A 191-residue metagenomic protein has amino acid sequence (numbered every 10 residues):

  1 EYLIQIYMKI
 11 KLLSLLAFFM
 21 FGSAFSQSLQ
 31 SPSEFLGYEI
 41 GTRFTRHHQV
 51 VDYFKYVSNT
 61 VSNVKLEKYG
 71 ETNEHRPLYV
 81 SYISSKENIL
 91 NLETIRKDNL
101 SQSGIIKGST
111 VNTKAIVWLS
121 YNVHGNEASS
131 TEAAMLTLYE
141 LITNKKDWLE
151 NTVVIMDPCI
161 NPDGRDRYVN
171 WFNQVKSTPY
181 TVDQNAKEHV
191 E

Functional and structural regions predicted by a protein language model:
E1-S31: Bacterial Sec-dependent N-terminal signal peptides
L29-T42, L119-Y121: Acidic/histidine-rich, surface-exposed loop or edge segments in extracytoplasmic proteins
G41-H48, A128-E132: Soluble non-cytosolic domains of exported or imported proteins
R46, H75, N122, M156: Divalent metal-coordination and catalytic microenvironments
H47-N88: A non-catalytic alpha/beta surface segment that caps or lines the substrate-entry region of metallo-dependent hydrolase
Y69-G70, S81-S85, S120-V123, D157-N161: Active-site-proximal beta-strand/loop segments in catalytic clefts of secreted hydrolases
V80-N112: Carboxylate-rich, divalent-cation-coordinating active-site regions
I105-S120, A128-E191: Active-site/substrate-binding loop(s) of hydrolase catalytic cores
